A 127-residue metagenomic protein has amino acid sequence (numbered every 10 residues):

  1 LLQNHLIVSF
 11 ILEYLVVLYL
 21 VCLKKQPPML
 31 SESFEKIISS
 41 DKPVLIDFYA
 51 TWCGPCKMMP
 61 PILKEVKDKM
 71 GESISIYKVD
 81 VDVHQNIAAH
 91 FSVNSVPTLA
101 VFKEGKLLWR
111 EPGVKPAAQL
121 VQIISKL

Functional and structural regions predicted by a protein language model:
L1-P28: N-terminal amphipathic/basic-hydrophobic helices that include classical n-h-c signal peptides and signal-anchor
P28-P43, Q85: A short beta-strand-turn-helix
D41-K42, Y49-W52, S95: Short pre-active-site segment immediately N-terminal to redox-active cysteine/selenocysteine motifs in thiol-based
L45-I46, I76, L99: Hydrophobic beta-strand anchors of alpha/beta hydrolase catalytic cores
K57-M70: Typically the conserved alpha-helix immediately C-terminal to a functionally engaged Cys/Sec in thioredoxin-like
V81-I87: Structural microenvironment flanking redox-active thiols in thiol-disulfide oxidoreductases
F91-A100: Structural micro-motif
K103-L127: Non-catalytic, surface beta->alpha helical segment in thiol-disulfide oxidoreductase systems
